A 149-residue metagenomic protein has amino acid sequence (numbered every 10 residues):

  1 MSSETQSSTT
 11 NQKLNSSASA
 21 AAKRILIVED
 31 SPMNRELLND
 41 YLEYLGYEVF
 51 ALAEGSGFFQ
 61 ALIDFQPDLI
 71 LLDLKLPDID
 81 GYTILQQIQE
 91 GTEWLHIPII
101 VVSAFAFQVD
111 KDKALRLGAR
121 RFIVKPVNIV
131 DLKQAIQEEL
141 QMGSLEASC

Functional and structural regions predicted by a protein language model:
M1-L26, V130-C149: Non-catalytic signal-transmission and effector/linker regions of two-component phosphorelay proteins
E29: Conserved acidic carboxylate
E36-Y44: Charged docking surfaces used in two-component/phosphorelay signaling
G46-E54, A61-L62, I123: Short hydrophobic/Thr-rich beta-strand motif most characteristic of the beta2 strand and flanking loop of CheY-like
F65-L71, L76: Active-site beta3 strand of CheY-like receiver
P77, L95, F107: The feature encodes the CheY-like receiver
